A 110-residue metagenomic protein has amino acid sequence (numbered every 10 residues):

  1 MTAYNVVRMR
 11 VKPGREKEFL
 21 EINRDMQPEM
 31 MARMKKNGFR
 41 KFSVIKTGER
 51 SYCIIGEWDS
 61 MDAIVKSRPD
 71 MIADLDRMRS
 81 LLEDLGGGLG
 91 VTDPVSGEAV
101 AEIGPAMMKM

Functional and structural regions predicted by a protein language model:
T2-R10, C53-I55: Active-site-flanking beta-strand signature of metal-NTP-handling nucleotidyl enzymes and homologous cyclase-like
R10-N23: Short, surface-exposed ligand-recognition loops at beta-strand->loop->(often short) alpha-helix junctions that present
K17-F19, I54, I64-K66: Short acidic, gly/pro-rich beta-turn/loop elements at beta-sheet edges and active-site/ligand-binding grooves
M26-K41, E57-S96: An amphipathic, aromatic/His-enriched active-site/gating alpha helix that lines ligand/cofactor pockets
V95-M110: Acidic/histidine-enriched, glycine/proline-rich intrinsically disordered or flexible terminal extensions
